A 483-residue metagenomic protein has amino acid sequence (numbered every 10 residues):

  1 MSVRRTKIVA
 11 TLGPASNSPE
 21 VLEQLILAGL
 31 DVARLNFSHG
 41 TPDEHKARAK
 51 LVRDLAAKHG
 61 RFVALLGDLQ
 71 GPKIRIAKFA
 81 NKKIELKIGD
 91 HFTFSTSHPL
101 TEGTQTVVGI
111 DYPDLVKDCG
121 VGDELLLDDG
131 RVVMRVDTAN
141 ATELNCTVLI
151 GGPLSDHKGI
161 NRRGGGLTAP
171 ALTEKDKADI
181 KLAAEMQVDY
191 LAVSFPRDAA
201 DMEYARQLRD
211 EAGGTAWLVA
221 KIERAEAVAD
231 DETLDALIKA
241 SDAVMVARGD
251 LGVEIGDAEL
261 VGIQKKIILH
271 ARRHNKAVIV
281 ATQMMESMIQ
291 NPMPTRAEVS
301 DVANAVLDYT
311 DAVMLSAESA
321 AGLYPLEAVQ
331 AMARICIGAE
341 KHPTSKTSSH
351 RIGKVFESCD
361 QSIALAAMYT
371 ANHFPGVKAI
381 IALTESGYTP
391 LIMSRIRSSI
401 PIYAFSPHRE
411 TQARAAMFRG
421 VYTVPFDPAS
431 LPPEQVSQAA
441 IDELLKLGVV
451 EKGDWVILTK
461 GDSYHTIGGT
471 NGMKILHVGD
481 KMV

Functional and structural regions predicted by a protein language model:
M1-V483: Non-catalytic helical/linker scaffolds that mediate oligomerization, partner binding, and domain coupling around large
